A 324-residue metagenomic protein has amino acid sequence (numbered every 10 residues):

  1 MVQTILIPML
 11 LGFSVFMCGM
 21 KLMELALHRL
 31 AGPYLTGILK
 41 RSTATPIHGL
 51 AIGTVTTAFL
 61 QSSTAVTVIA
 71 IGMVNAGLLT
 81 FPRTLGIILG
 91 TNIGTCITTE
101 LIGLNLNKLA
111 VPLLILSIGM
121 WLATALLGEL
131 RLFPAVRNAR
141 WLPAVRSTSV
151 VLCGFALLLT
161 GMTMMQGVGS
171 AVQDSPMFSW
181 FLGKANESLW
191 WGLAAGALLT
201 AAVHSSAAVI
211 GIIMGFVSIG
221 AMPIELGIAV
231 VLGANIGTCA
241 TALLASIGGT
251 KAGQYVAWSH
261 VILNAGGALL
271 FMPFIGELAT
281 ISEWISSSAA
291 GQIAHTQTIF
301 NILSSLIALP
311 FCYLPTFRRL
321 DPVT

Functional and structural regions predicted by a protein language model:
M1-L50, A144-L198, F216-I219: Helix-loop-helix hairpins and the membrane-proximal interhelical loops of multi-pass alpha-helical transport proteins
V2-P8, L85-I88, L101-M165: Signature of multi-pass transmembrane helix bundles
Q3, I7, V145, S149 (+8 more regions): Alpha-helical transmembrane segments of multi-pass inner-membrane proteins, especially transporters/permeases
M20, E24, T98, V203 (+7 more regions): Alpha-helical transmembrane segments of multipass membrane proteins
K21-R29, A70-G77, T124-V136, A242-T250: C-terminal ends of transmembrane helices
L22-L30, Y34, E100, M164-A171 (+4 more regions): Membrane-spanning helices that line or support transport/gating and their immediate boundary helices in channels
T57-L60, A65-N92, T99-L122, T200-T238 (+5 more regions): Membrane-interfacial helix-loop connectors
M162, D174, F178-L182, G253-T324: Transmembrane alpha-helical segments and their short flanking loops that form helix-hairpins/helix-helix interfaces
